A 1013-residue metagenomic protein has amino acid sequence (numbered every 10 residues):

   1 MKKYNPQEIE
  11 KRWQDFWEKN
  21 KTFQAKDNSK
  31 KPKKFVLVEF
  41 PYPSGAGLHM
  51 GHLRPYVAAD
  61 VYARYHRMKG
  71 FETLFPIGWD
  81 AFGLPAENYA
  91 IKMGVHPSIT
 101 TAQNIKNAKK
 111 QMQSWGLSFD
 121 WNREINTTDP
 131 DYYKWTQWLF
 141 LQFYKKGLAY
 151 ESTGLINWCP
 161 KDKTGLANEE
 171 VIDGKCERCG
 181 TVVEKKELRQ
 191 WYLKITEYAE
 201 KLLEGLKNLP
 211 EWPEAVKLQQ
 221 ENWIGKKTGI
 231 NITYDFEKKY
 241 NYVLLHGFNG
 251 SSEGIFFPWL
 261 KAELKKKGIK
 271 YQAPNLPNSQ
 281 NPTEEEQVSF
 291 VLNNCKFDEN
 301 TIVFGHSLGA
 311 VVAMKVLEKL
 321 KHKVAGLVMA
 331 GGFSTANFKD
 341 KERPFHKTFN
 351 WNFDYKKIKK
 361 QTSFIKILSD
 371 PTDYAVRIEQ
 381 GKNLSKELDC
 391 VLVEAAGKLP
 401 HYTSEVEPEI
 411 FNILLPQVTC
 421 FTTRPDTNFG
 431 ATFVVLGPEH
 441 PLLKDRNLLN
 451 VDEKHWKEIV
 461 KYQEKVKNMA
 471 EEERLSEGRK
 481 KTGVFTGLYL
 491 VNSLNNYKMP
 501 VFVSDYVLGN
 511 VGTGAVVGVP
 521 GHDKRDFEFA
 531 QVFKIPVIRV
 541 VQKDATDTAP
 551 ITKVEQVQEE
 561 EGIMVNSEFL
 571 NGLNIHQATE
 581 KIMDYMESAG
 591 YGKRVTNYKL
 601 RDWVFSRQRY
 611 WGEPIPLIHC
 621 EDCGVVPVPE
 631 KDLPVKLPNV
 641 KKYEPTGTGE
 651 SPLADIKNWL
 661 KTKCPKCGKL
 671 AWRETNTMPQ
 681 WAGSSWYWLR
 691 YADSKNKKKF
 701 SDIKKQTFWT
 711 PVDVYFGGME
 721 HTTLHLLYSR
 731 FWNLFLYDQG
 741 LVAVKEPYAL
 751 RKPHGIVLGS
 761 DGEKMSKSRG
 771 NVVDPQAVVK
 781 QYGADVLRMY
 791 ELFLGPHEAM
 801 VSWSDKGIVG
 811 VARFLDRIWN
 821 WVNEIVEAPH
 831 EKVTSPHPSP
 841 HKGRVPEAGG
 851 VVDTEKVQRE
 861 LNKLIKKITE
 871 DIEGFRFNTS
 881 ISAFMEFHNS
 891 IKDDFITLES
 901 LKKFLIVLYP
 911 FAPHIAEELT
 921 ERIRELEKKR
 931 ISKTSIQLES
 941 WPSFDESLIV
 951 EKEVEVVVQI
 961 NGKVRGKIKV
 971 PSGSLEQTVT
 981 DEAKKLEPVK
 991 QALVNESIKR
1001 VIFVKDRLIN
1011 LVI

Functional and structural regions predicted by a protein language model:
M1-K33, P536-D544, T552-E555, S588-G592 (+5 more regions): Basic, alpha-helical terminal appendages of large translation-related enzymes
K2-Y4, I9-Q14, M50, T136-K238 (+5 more regions): NTP-handling and nucleic-acid-processing catalytic cores
K3, R12, F16-N20, K92-F236 (+9 more regions): Residue patterns forming the tRNA-binding/recognition surfaces of aminoacyl-tRNA synthetases and related DALR
Y4, N231, Q542-A545, T552-D584 (+9 more regions): Long, charged, mostly alpha-helical binding arms that flank functional sites
K26-V95, E124-L139, L494-F529, P711-L727: N-terminal catalytic cores of NTP/NDP-binding nucleotidyl/phosphoryl-transfer enzymes
D80, K145, Y150-N157, R594-C623 (+4 more regions): Helix-rich, typically C-terminal accessory recognition domains appended to large enzymatic cores
Q361, K366-S369: Short beta-strand/loop motif that positions the catalytic acidic residue of the alpha/beta-hydrolase fold
K842-A848: Glycine-biased, low-complexity coil/linker segments
